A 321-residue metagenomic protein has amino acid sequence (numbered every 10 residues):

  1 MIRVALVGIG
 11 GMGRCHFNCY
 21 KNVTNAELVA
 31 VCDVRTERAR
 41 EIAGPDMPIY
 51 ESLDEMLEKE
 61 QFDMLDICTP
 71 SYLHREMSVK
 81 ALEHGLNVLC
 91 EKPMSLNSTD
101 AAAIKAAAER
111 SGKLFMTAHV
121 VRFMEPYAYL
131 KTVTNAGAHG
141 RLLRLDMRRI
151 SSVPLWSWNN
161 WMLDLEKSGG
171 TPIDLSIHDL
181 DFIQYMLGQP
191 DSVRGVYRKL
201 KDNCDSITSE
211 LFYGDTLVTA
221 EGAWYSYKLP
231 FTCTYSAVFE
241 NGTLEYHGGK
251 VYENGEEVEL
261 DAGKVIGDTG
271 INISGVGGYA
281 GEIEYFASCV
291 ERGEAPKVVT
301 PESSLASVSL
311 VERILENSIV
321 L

Functional and structural regions predicted by a protein language model:
M1-G44, V320: N-terminal Rossmann-like dinucleotide-binding module
H16, P48-A107: Beta-loop-alpha module in the N-terminal Rossmann-like domain of NAD(P)-dependent dehydrogenases, especially those
A26, M64-T69, Y285-L321: C-terminal helix-rich "cap/oligomerization" subdomain common to oxidoreductases
M47, H84-L86, S111-K113, Y213-L217: A short helix->loop->beta-strand "cap" motif at the edges of active sites that frequently abuts
C90, F115-T117, A220, Y246: Hydrophobic residues in well-ordered beta-strands that form the structural core
A102-V120, R141-L145: Rossmann-fold dehydrogenase core element
V121-K199, L321: Predominantly a Rossmann-like dinucleotide-binding segment in NAD(P)-dependent oxidoreductases
L180-K250, A280-A295: Contiguous beta-strand/loop segments that form the cofactor/metal-binding neighborhood of enzyme cores
